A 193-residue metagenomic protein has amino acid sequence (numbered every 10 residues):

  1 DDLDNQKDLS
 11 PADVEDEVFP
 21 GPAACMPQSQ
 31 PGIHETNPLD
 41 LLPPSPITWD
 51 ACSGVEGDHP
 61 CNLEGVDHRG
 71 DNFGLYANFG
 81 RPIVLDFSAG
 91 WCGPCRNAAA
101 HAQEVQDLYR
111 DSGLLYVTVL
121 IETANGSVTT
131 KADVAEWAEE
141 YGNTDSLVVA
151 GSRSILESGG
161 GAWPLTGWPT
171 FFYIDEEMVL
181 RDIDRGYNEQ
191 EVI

Functional and structural regions predicted by a protein language model:
F19-Y76, D145-L147: N-terminal "domain-start" segment that seeds a small globular fold
G54-D58, Y76-F79, L108-D111, E140-N143 (+1 more regions): Extracellular/periplasmic catalytic domains that process cell-envelope and extracellular macromolecules
F79, F87-E104, G126: Conserved redox-active cysteine motifs that mediate thiol-disulfide chemistry, especially di-cysteine Cys-X(1-2)-Cys
R81-P82, N97-I121, E139: Conserved helix-turn-beta segment immediately C-terminal to the redox Cys motif in thioredoxin-like folds
V84-L85, F171: Hydrophobic beta-strand anchors of alpha/beta hydrolase catalytic cores
V117, A132-E176: Short, internal strand/loop/helix patches that form the active-site neighborhood or redox-interaction surface
T166-I193: Thiol-/selenol-based redox modules, centered on thioredoxin-like and closely related oxidoreductase domains
